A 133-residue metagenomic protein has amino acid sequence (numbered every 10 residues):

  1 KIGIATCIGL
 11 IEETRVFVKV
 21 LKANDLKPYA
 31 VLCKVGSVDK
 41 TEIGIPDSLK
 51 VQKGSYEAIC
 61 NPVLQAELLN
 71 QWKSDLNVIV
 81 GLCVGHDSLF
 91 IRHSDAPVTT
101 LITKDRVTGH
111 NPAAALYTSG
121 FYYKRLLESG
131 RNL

Functional and structural regions predicted by a protein language model:
K1-T6, Y29-K34, L76-V80: Short glycine-rich or small-residue beta-strand-to-loop segments that form or flank ligand, phosphate, metal/Fe-S
T6-T14, S37, V80-S88: Gly/Ser/Thr-rich loops at beta-strand to alpha-helix junctions that form or flank small-molecule/cofactor-binding
E13-Q65: Long, charge-dense
E13-V20, D87-A96: Short Gly/Thr/Asp-enriched flexible loops that form oxyanion-binding sites at enzyme active sites
K27-K34, L89, H93-N111: Short, acidic/small-residue loops that bind anionic groups at enzyme active sites
I59-S74, L82-G85: A short, acidic, amphipathic alpha-helical segment used as a generic capping/interface helix at domain edges
T99-L133: C-terminal functional extensions of proteins
